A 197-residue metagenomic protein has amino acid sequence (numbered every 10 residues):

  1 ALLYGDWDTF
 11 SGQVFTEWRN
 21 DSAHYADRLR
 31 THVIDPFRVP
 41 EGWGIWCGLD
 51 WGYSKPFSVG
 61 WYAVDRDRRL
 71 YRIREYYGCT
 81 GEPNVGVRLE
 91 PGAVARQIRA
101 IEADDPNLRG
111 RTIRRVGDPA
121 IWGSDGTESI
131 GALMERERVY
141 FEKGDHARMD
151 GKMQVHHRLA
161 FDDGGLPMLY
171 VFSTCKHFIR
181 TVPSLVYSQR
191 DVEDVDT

Functional and structural regions predicted by a protein language model:
A1-W51: ATPase catalytic-site recognition across NTP-hydrolyzing enzymes
L3, K55, R111: Residues that flank catalytic or metal-binding motifs in active/ligand-binding sites
D8, Y53-S54, I121-G123: Short, solvent-exposed loop/turn segments at secondary-structure junctions
G12, N20, P56, G81-E82 (+1 more regions): Short linear sequence elements within intrinsically disordered, low-complexity coil regions
D35-Y77, G81-E82: Acidic, glycine-rich loop-and-beta core segments that form the ion-binding/anion-interacting portion of active sites
G60, R68-D196: Mg2+-dependent endonuclease catalytic cores in nucleic-acid-processing enzymes, primarily RNase H-like
